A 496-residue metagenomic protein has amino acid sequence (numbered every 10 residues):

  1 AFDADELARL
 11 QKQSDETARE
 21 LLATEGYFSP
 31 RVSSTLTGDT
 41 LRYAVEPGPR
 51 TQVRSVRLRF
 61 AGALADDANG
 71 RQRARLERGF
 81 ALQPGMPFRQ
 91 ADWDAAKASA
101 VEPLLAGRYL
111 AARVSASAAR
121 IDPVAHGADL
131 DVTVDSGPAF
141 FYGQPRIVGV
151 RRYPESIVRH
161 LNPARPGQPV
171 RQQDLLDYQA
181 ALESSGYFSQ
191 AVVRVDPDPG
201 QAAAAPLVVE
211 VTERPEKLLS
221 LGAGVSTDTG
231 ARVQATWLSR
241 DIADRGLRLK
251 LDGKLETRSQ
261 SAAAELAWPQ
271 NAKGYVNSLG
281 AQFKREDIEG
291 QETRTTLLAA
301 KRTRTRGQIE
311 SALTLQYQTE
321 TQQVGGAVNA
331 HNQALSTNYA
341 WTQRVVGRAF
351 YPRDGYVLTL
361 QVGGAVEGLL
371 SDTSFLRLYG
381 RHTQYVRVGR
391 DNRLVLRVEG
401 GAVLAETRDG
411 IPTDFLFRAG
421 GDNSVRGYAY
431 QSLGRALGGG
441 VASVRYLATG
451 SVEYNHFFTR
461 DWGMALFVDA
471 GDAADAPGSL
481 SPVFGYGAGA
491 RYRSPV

Functional and structural regions predicted by a protein language model:
F2-T227, T236, K250-W268, L378-R381 (+2 more regions): Periplasmic polypeptide-binding modules associated with outer-membrane biogenesis and secretion
F60-L64, R285-D287, V366-G368: A generic structural motif
N69-R75, R171-T359, V386, N423-R445 (+1 more regions): Gram-negative/organellar outer-membrane beta-barrel architecture
F141-G143, E155-I157, Q172, A191 (+8 more regions): Extended hydrophobic-aromatic, low-complexity segments
G149, R294-A299, V328-Q333, R377-Y379 (+2 more regions): Flexible, surface-exposed loop regions and adjacent strand-edge segments of Gram-negative outer-membrane beta-barrel
A164-P169, D241, A473, S479: C-terminal soluble interaction/assembly domains
S184, L218, Q323, A334-F458 (+2 more regions): C-terminal outer-membrane beta-barrel translocator/porin domains of Gram-negative envelope proteins and their
G478-V496: C-terminal beta-signal and terminal closure region of outer-membrane beta-barrel proteins
